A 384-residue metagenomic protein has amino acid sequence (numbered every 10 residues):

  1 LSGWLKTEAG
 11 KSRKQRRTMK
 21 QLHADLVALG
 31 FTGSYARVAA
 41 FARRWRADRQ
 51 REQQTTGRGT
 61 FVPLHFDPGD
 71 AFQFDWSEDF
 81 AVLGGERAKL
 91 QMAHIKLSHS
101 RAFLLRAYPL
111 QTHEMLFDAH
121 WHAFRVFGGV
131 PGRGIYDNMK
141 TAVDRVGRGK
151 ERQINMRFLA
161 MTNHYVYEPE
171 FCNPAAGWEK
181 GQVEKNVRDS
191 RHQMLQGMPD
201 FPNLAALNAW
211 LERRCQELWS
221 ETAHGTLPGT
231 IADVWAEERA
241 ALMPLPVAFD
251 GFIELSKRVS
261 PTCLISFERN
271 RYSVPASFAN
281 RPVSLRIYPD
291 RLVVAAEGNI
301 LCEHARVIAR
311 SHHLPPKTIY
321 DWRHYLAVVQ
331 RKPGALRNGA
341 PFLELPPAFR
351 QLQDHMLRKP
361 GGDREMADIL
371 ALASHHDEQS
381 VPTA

Functional and structural regions predicted by a protein language model:
L1-Q182, N186, R191-P202, S266 (+1 more regions): Secondary-structure boundary/capping micro-motif
V187-Y288: Active-site-proximal acidic segments at structured loop/helix or strand boundaries that coordinate catalytic metals
